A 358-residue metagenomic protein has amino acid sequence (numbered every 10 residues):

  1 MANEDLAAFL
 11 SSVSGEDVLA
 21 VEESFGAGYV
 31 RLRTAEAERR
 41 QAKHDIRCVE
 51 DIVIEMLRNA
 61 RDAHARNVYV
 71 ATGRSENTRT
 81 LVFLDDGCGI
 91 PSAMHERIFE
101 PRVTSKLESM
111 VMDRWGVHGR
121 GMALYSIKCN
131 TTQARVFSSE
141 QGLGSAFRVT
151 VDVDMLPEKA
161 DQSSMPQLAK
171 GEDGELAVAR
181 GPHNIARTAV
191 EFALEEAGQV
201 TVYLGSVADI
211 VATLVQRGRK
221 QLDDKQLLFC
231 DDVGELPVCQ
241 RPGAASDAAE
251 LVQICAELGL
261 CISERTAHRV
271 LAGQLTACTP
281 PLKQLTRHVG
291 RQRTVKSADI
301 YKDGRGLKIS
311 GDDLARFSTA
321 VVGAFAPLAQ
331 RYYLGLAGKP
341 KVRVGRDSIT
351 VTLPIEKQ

Functional and structural regions predicted by a protein language model:
M1-L57, L176-Q358: Bergerat-fold GHKL ATPase/HATPase_c domain
L57, R61, A65: Conserved helix in the HATPase_c/GHKL ATP-binding module
R66-G73: A conserved short beta-strand within the histidine kinase catalytic ATPase domain
R74-L81: Short beta-strand-loop-beta element adjacent to the nucleotide/active-site pocket used for signaling
D85: Acidic ATP/Mg2+-coordinating residue in the GHKL
I90-V151: Flexible ATP-lid and adjacent glycine-rich G1/G2 motifs of the Bergerat
V136-R148, D152-L176: C-terminal end segment of the histidine kinase catalytic
